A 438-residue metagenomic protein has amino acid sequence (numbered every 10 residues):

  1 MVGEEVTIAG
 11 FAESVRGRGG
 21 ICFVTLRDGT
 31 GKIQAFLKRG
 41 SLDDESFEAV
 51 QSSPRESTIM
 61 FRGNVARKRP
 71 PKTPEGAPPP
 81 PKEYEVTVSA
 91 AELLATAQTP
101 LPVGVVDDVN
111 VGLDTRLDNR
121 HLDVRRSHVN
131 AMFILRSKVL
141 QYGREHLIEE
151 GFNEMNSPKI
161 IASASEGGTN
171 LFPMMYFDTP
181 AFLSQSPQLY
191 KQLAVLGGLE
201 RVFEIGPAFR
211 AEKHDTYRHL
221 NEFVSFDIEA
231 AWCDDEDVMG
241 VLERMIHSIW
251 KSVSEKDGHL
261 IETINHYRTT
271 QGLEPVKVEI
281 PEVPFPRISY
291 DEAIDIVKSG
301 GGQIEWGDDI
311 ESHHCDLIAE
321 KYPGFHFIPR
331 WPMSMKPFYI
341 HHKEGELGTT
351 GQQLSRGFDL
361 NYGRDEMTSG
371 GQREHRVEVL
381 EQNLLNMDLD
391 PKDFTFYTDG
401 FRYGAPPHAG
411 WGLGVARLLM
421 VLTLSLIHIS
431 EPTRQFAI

Functional and structural regions predicted by a protein language model:
M1-S430, R434: Class II aminoacyl-tRNA synthetase catalytic cores and aaRS-like
F436-I438: N-terminal low-complexity segments that are often proline-rich with Ser/Thr-Pro
